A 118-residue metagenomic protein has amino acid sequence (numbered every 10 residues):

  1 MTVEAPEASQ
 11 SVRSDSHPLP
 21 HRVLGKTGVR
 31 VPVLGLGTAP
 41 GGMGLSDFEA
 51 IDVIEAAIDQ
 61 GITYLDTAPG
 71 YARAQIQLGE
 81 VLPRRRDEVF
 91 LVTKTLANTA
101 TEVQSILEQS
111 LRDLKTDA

Functional and structural regions predicted by a protein language model:
M1-V89: N-terminal binding-site loop/beta-alpha segment at the start of enzyme catalytic domains that lines or forms
M43-G44, N98-A100: A short, charged, and often flexible helix/loop element on the N-terminal side of the glycosyltransferase catalytic
E88-T99: A short, structured active-site edge motif that brings together acidic residues
A100-A118: Glycine/proline-rich, positively charged, aromatic-decorated active-site loop/lid region on the catalytic face
